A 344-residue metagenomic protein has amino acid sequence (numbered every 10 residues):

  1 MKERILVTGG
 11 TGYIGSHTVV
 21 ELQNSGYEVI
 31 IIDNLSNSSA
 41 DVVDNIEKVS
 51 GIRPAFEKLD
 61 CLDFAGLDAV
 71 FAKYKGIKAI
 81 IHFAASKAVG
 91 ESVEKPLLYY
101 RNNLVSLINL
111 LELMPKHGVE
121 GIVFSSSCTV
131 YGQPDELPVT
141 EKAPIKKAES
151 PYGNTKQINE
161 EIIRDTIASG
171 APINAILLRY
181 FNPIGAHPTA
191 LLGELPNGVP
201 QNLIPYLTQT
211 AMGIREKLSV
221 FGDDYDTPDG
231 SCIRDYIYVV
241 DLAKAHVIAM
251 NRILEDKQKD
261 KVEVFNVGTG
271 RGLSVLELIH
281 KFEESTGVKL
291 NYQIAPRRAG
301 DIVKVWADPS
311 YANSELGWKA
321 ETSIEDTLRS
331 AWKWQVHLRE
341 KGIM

Functional and structural regions predicted by a protein language model:
M1-A186: N-terminal Rossmann-like NAD(P)+-binding domain of SDR-like oxidoreductases, especially those catalyzing
G9, A84, A88, E94 (+13 more regions): Residue-level signal for pocket-adjacent positions within structured domains
A40, F181-N202, G213-R234: Short, flexible, glycine-rich and Lys/Arg-enriched loop motifs at helix boundaries that contact anionic partners
D63, V199-P200, R271, A320: Residue-level signature of the cytosolic catalytic core of signaling kinases
Y100, E149-Q157, G193, N197-Q201 (+2 more regions): Short-chain dehydrogenase/reductase
Y206-M344: C-terminal substrate-binding subdomain of Rossmann-fold SDR/epimerase-dehydratase oxidoreductases
